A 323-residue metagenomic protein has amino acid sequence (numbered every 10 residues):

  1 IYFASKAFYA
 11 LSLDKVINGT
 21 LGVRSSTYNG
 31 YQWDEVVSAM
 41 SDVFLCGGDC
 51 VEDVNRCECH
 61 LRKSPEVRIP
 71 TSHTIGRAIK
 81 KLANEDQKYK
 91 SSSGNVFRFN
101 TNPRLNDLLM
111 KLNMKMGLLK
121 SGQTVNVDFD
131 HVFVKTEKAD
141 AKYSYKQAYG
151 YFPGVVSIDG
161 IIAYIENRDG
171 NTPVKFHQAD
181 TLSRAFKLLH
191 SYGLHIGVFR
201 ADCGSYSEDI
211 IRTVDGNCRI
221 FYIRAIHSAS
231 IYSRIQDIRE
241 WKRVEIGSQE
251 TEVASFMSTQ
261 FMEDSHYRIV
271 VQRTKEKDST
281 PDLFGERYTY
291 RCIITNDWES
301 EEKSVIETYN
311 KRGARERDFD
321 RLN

Functional and structural regions predicted by a protein language model:
I1-A148, V155-N171, Q178-L194, R239: Dynamic "connector" segments at or just before major functional cores
T124-D128, I196-R200, I220-Y222: Structural preference for beta-strand elements that scaffold enzyme active sites
H131-F133, D169, C203-S205, Q260 (+1 more regions): Short, flexible loop/turn elements at secondary-structure junctions
K138, S207-T213, Y232-Q236: A short acidic (Asp/Glu
V174-K175, E208: Active-site-adjacent beta->alpha loops and helix N-cap segments on the catalytic face of soluble alpha/beta enzymes
S191, I211-I220: Short, surface-exposed basic-aromatic patches at helix termini and helix-loop junctions that form
F199-S207, I226-A229: Acidic, metal-coordinating catalytic cores used for nucleic-acid/nucleotide bond scission and strand-transfer chemistry
I220-R321: An anionic, glycine-rich sequence signature occurring as long contiguous blocks
